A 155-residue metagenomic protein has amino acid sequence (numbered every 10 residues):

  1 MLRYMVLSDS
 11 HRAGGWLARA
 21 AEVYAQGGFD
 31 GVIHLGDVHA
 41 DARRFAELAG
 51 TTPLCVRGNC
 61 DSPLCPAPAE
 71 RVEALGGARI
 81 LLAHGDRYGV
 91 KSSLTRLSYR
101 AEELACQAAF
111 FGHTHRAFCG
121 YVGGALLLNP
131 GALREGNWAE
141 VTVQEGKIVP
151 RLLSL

Functional and structural regions predicted by a protein language model:
M1-T51, D61, A67-P68: N-terminal active-site segment of His-dependent metallophosphoesterases
R3-M5, A18-R19, V72, G76 (+2 more regions): Binuclear metal-dependent phosphoesterase catalytic core
V6-S8, G31-D37, L54-N59, L81-H84 (+2 more regions): Active-site neighborhood of phospho(di)ester-bond hydrolases with catalytic His/Asp-centered motifs
H11-G15, V38-R43, C60-C65, Y88-S93 (+2 more regions): Active-site environment of divalent metal-dependent phosphoester hydrolases
E47-V90: Helix-adjacent hinge/juxtasegments
R79-T114: Internal catalytic-core helix/loop-beta-alpha segment that presents or stabilizes conserved functional determinants
